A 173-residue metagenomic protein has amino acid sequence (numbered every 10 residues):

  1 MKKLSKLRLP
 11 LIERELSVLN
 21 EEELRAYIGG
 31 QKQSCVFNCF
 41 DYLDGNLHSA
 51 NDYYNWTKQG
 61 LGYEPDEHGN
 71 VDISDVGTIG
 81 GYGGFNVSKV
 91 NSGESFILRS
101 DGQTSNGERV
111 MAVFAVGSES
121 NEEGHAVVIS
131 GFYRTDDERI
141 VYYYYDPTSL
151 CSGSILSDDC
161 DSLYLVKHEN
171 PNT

Functional and structural regions predicted by a protein language model:
M1-G30, F85: N-terminal secretory leader/proregion of peptide precursors and effectors
E15-S17, E23-R25, L43, V110 (+1 more regions): Intrinsically disordered, low-complexity regions of eukaryotic proteins
E22, S34, G124: Short, well-structured alpha-helical interface segments that form or flank functional binding sites
Q31-S34, N70-V71: Soluble non-cytosolic domains of exported or imported proteins
D44-H48, Y53-N172: Conserved active-site-adjacent core of cysteine acyl-enzyme catalytic domains
